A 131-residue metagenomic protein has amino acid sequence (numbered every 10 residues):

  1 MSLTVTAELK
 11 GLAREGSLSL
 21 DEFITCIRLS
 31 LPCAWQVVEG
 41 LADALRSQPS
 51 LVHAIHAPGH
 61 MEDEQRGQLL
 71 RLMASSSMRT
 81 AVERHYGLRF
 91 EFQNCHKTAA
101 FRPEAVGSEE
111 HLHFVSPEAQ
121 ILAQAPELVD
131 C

Functional and structural regions predicted by a protein language model:
M1-C131: Fe(II)/2-oxoglutarate oxygenase catalytic core
